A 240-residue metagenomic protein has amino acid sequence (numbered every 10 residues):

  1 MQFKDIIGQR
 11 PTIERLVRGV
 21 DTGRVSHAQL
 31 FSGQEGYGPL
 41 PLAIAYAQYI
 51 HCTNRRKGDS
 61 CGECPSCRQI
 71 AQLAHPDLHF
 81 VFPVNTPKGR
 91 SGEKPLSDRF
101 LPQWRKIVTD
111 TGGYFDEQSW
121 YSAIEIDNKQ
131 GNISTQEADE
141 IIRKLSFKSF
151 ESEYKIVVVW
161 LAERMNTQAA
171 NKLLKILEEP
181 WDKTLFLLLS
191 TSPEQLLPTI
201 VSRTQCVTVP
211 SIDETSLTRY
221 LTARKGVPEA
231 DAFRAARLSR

Functional and structural regions predicted by a protein language model:
Q2-Q168: Clamp-loader machinery-focused feature within the broader ASCE/P-loop NTPase space
I7, W120-R240: Non-catalytic interfacial helical region
